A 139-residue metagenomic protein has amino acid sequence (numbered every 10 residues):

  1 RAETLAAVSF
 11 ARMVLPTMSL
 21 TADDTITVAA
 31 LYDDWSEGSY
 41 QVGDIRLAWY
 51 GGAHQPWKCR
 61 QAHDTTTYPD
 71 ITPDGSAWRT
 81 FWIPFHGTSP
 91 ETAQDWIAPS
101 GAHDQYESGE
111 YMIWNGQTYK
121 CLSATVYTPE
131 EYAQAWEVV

Functional and structural regions predicted by a protein language model:
R1-V139: Tryptophan-rich substrate-binding surfaces of secreted polymer-degrading and adhesive proteins
